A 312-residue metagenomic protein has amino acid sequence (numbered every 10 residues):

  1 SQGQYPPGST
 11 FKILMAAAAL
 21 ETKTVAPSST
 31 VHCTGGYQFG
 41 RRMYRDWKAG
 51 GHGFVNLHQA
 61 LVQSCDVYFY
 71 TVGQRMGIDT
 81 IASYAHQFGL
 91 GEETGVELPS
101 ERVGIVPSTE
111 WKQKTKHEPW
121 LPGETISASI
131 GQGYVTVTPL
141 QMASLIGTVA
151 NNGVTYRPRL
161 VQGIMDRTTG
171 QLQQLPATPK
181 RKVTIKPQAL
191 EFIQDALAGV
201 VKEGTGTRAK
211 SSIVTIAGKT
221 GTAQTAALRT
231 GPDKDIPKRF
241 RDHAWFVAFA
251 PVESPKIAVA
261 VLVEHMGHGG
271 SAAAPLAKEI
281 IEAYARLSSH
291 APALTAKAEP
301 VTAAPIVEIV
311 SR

Functional and structural regions predicted by a protein language model:
S1-S9, L14-V261, A303-R312: Beta-lactam-recognizing serine transpeptidase/beta-lactamase-like catalytic domain environment
F69-T71, H268-S271: Extracytoplasmic/secreted cell-surface and envelope-processing proteins
M142, R157, G269-I281: Short, charged, low-complexity patches
A150, V201, K278-S289: Short amphipathic alpha-helical signal-transduction/dimerization elements
M266-H268, R286-L287: Short beta-strands and strand-coil junctions in structured, solvent-facing domains, enriched
A285-R312: Gram-negative outer-membrane assembly/targeting C-terminal domains
